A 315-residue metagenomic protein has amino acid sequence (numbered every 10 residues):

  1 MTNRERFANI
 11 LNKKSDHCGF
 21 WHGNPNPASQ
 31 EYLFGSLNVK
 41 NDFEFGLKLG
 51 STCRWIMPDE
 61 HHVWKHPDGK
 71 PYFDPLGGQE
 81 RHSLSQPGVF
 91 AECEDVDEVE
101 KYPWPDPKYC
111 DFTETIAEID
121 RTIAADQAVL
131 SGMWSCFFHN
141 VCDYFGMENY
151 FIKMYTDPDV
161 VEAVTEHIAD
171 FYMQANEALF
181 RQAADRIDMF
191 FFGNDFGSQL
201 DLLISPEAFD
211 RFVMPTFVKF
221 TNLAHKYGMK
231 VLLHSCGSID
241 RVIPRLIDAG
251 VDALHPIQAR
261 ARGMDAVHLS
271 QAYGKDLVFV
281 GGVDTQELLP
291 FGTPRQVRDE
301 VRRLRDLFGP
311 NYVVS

Functional and structural regions predicted by a protein language model:
M1-K40, H82-S83, K101-S315: Active-site loop segments of alpha/beta catalytic cores
T2, G46, G50, D74-S83 (+1 more regions): Residue-level detector of functionally special positions within alpha-helical transmembrane segments of multi-pass
S15, L47-I56, H66, A125: Short, solvent-exposed loop/edge-beta patches enriched in aromatic
N24, S36, L47, S51 (+5 more regions): Intrinsically disordered, low-complexity regions
V39-D59, Q182-A183: Catalytic domains of carbohydrate-active enzymes, especially glycoside hydrolases
W55-M57, G77, I116: Secretory-pathway glycan-assembly enzymes, especially type II membrane glycosyltransferases that use nucleotide-sugar
H61-D111, A125-A128: A contiguous, low-structure linker/loop signature
